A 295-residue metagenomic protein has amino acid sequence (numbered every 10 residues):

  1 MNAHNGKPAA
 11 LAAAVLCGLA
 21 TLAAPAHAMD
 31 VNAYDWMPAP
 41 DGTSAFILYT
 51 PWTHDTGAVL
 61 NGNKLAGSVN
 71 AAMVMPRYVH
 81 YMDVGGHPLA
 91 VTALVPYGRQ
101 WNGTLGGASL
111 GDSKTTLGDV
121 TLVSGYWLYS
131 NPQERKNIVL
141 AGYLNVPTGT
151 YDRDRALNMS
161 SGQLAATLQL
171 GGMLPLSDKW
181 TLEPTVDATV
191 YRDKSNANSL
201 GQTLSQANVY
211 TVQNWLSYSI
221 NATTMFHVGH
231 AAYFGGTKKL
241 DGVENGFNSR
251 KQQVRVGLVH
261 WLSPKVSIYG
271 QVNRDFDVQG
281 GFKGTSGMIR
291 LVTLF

Functional and structural regions predicted by a protein language model:
A24-F46, D55, K136: Outer-membrane beta-barrel biogenesis signature
Y34-G42, M82-L89, Y129-I138, L176-W180 (+2 more regions): Short loop/turn motifs that connect adjacent beta-strands in outer-membrane beta-barrel proteins
G42, S68-V74, H87, K114-V120 (+5 more regions): Residues that define the transmembrane beta-barrel architecture of outer-membrane proteins
F46-W52, V91-Y97, L140-V146, P184-V190 (+3 more regions): Transmembrane beta-barrel strands of outer-membrane/channel proteins
L48, P76-H80, L122-L128, G142 (+5 more regions): Residues on the lipid-exposed face of transmembrane beta-strands in outer-membrane beta-barrel proteins
P51, D55-V59, N196, T203-F295: Outer membrane beta-barrel transmembrane domains
W52-M73, L110-D112, A156-L157: Surface-exposed strand-loop-strand hairpins of Gram-negative outer-membrane beta-barrel proteins
R99-G201, S205: Outer-membrane pore/translocation modules
